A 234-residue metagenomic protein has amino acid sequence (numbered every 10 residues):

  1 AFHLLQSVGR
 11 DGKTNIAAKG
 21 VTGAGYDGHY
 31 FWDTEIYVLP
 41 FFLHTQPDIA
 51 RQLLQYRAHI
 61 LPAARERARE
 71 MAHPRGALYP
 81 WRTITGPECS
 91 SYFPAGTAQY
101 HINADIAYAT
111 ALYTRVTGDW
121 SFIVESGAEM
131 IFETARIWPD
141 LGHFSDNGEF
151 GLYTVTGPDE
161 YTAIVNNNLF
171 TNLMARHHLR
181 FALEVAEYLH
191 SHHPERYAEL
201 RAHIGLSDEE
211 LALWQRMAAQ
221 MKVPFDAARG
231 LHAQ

Functional and structural regions predicted by a protein language model:
A1-Q234: Acidic, mature catalytic/reactive cores of soluble proteins
